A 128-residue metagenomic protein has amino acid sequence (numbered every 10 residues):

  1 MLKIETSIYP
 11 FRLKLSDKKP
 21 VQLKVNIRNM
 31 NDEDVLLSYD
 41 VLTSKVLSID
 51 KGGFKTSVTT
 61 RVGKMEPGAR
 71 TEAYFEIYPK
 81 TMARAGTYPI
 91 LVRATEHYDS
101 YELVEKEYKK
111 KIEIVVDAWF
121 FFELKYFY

Functional and structural regions predicted by a protein language model:
M1-Y128: Long beta-sheet-rich domains in secretory-pathway and surface-associated proteins
